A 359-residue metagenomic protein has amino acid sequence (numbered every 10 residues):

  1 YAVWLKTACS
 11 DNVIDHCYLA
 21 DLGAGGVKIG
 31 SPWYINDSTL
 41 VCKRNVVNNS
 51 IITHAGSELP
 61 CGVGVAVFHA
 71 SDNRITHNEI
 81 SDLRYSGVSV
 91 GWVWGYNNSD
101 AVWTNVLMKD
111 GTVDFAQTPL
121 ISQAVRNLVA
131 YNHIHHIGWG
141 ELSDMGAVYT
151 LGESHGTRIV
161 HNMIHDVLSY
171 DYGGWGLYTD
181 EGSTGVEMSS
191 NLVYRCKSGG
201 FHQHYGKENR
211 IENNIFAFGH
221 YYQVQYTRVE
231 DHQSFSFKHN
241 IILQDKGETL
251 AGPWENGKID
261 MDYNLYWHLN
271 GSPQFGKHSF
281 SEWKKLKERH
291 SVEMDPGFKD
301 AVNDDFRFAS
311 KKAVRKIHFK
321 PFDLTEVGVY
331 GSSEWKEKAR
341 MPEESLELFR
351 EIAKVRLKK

Functional and structural regions predicted by a protein language model:
Y1-V3, G23-I29, G56-V63, R84-G91 (+8 more regions): Short glycine/acidic-rich loop motifs that flank beta-strands on beta-rich extracellular proteins
A2-K6, W33-N36, V63-H69, A147-L151: Conserved short loop/turn motifs at secondary-structure junctions
W4, G26, R74, G87-S89 (+7 more regions): Structured core elements
L5-A8, D304: N-terminal extracellular ligand-recognition/capping segment immediately after the signal peptide
K6, T39, V67, I121 (+5 more regions): Residue-level marker of regulatory loop/turn positions in helix-turn-helix DNA-binding domains and in histidine
S10-A24, D37-G56, S71-S86, W94-P119 (+8 more regions): Right-handed parallel beta-helix
V102, E230-K359: Acidic, glycine- and Ser/Thr-rich low-complexity intrinsically disordered tracts in extracellular/secreted proteins
